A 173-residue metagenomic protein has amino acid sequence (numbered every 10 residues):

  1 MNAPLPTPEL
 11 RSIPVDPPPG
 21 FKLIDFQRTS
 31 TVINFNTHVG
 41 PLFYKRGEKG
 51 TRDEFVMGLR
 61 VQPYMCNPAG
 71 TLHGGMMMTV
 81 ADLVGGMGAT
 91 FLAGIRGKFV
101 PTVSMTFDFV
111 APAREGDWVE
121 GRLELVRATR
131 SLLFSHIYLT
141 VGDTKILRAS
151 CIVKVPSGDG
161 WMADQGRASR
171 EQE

Functional and structural regions predicted by a protein language model:
M1-E173: Terminal targeting signals and extreme-terminal segments of soluble enzymes
